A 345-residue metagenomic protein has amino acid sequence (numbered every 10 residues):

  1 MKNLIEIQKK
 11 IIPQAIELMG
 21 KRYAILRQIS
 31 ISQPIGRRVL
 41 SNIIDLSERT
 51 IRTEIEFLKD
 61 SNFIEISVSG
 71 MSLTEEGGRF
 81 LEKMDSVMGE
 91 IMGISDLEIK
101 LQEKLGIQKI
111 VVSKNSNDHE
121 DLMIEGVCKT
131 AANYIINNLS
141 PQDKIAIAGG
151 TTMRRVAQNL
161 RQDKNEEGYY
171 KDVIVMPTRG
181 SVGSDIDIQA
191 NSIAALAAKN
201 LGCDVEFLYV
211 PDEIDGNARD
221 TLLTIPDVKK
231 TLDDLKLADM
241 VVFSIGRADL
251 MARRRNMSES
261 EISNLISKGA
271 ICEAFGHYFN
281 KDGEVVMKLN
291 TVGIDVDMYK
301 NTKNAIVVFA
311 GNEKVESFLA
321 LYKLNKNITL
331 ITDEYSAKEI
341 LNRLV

Functional and structural regions predicted by a protein language model:
K2-A24, R37-R38, D45-L46, F57-E65 (+4 more regions): Conserved phosphate- and dinucleotide-binding cores of soluble alpha/beta proteins, encompassing both enzyme active
K2-N3, I7-A15, N42, K59 (+6 more regions): N-terminal secretory/membrane-targeting helices
Q28-Q33: Short helix-to-turn junction characteristic of helix-turn-helix DNA-binding domains, especially the helix
S47, G70, G149-G150, A310-G311: Short beta->alpha junction loops/turns
I51-I55: Helix-turn-helix DNA-binding helix
S67-V87: Basic, amphipathic "hinge/linker" alpha-helix immediately C-terminal to the N-terminal HTH DNA-binding motif
E90-V210, V315, I328, E334-I340: N-terminal active-site beta-alpha-beta segment that forms phosphate/nucleotide-binding and substrate-recognition loops
